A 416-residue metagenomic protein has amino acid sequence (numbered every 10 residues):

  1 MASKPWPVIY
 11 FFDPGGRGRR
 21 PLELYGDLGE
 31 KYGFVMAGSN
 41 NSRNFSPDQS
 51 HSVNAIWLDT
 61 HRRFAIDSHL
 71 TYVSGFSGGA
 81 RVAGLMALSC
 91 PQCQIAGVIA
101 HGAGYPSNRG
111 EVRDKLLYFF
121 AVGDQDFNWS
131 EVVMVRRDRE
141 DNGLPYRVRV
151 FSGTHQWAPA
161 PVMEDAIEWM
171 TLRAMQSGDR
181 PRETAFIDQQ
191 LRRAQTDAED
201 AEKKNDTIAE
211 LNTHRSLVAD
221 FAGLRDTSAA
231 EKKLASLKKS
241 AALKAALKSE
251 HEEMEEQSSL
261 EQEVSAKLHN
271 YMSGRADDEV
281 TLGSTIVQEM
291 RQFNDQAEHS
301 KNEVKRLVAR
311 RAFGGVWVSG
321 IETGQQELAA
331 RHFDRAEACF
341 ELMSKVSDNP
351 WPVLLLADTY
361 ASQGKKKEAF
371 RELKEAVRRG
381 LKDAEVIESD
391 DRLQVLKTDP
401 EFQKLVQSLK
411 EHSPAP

Functional and structural regions predicted by a protein language model:
M1-P5, D48-A80, L88-C93: Gly/Ser-rich "nucleophile elbow"/oxyanion-hole loop immediately N-terminal to the catalytic nucleophile in hydrolases
K4-G15: Short beta-strand element of the alpha/beta-hydrolase
R20-A37: Short amphipathic alpha-helix adjacent to the substrate-entry channel of hydrolases
Q92-Y105: A conserved short beta-strand
Y118-G123: Short beta-strand/loop motif that positions the catalytic acidic residue of the alpha/beta-hydrolase fold
V133-L217, S228-K239: C-terminal catalytic histidine-bearing segment of alpha/beta-hydrolase fold enzymes
